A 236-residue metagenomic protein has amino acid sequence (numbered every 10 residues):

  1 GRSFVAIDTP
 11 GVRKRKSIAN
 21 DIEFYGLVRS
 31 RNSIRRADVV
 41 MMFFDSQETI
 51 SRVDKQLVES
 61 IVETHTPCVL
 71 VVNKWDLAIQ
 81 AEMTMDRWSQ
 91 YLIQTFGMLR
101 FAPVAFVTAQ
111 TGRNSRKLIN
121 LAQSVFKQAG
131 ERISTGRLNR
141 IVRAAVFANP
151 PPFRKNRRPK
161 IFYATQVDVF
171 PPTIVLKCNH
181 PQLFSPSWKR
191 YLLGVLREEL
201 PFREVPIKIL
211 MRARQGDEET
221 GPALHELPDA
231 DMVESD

Functional and structural regions predicted by a protein language model:
G1-I7, G11, R15-V28, N32 (+2 more regions): C-terminal-of-GTPase-core extension/linker across diverse P-loop GTPases
